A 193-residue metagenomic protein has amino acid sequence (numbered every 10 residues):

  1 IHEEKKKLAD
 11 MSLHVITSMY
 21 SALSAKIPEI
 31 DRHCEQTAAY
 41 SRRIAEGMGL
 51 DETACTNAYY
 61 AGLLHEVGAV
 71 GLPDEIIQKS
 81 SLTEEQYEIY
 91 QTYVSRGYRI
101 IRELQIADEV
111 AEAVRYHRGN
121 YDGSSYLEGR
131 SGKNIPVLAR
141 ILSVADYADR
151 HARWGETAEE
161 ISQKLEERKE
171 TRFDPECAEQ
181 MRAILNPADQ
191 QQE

Functional and structural regions predicted by a protein language model:
I1-L8, I30: Heptad-repeat alpha-helical coiled-coil signal-transmission segments
L8-V15: Membrane-proximal linker segments that couple transmembrane helices to downstream signaling/catalytic modules
L13, Y20, S24-E193: Metal-dependent catalytic cores of enzymes that make or break cyclic nucleotides and related phosphoester linkages
